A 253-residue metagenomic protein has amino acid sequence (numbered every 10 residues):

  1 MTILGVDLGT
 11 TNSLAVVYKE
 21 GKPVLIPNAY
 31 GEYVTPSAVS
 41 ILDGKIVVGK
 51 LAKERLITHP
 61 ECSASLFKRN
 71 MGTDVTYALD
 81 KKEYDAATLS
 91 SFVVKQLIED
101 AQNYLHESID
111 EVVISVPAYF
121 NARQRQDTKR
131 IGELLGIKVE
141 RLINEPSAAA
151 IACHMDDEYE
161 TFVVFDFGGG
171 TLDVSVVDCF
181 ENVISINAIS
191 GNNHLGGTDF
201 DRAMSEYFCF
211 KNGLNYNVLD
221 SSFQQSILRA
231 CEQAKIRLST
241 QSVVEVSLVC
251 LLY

Functional and structural regions predicted by a protein language model:
M1-T73, Y77-E83, F92, E99-L252: Oxyanion-binding/catalytic loops of NTP- or PPi-dependent enzymes
